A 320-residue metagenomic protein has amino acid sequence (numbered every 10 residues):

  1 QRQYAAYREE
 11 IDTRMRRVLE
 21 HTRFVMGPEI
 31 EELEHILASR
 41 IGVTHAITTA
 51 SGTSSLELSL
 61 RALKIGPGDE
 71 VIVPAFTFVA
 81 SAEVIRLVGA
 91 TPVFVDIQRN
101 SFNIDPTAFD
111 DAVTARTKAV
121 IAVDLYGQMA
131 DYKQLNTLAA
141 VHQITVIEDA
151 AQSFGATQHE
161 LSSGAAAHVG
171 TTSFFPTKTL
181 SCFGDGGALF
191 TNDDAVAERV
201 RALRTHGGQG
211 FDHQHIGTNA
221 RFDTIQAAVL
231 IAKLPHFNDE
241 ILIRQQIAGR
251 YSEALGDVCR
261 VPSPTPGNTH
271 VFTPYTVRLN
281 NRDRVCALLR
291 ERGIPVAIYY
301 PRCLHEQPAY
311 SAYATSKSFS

Functional and structural regions predicted by a protein language model:
Q1-R23, P28: N-terminal "arm"/small-domain region of PLP-dependent enzymes with the aminotransferase-like
T13, I30-H35, V43-A46, T107 (+5 more regions): PLP-dependent aminotransferase class I/II
T22-E70, V84-V88, V93-D96, L161: Phosphate-binding glycine-rich loop
I47, I72, V93, T145-I147 (+4 more regions): Structural detector of well-ordered beta-strand residues that form the stable sheet scaffold of enzyme domains
R61-A150, T157: PLP-dependent aminotransferase-like
V84-I85, L138, S162, T179 (+1 more regions): Hydrophobic/aromatic ligand-binding patch that stacks against planar heteroaromatic rings of cofactors or nucleotides
E148-F183, Q209-Q214: Conserved active-site segment immediately N-terminal to the catalytic lysine that forms the internal aldimine
A165-R201, T224-A227: Active-site PLP attachment segment
